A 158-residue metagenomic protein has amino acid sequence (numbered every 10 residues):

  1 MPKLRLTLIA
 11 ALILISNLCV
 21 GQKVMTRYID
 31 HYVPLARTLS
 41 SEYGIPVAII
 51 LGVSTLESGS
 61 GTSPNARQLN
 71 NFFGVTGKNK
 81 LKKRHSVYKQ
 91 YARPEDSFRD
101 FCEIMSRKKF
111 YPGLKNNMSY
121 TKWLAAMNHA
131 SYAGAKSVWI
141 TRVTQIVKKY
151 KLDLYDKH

Functional and structural regions predicted by a protein language model:
M1-L8: Bacterial N-terminal signal peptides that target proteins for export
P2, C19-H158: Catalytic cores of secreted/periplasmic lytic hydrolases that degrade extracellular macromolecules
L12-V20: Hydrophobic h-region of N-terminal signal peptides that target proteins for export in Gram-negative bacteria
